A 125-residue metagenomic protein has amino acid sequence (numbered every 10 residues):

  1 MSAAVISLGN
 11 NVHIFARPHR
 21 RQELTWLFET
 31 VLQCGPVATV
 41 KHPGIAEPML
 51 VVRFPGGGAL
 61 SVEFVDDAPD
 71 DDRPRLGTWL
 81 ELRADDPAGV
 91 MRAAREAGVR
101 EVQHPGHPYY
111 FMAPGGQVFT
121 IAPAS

Functional and structural regions predicted by a protein language model:
M1-T25, V37, G77-L80, S125: N-terminal beta-strand motif that seeds the catalytic metal site of vicinal oxygen chelate
L8, P48, G58, L76-T78 (+1 more regions): Residues that flank catalytic or metal-binding motifs in active/ligand-binding sites
A16-Q22, R75-V118, P123: Vicinal oxygen chelate
L27-T30, A93: Alpha-helical scaffold elements within enzyme catalytic domains, especially in hydrolases
E29-V37, G98-R100: Conserved acetyl-CoA-binding loop of GNAT-fold acetyltransferases
G35-P74, V118-S125: Conserved short beta-strand elements that form part of the metal-binding/catalytic scaffold of enzyme active sites
